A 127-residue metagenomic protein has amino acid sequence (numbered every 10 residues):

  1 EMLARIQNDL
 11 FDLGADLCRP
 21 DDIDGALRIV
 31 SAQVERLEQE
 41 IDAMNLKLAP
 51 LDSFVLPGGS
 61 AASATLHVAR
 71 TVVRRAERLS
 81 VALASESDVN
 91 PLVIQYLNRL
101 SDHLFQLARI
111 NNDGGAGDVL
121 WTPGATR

Functional and structural regions predicted by a protein language model:
E1-R127: Phosphate/pyrophosphate-binding loop motifs in nucleotide- or prenyl diphosphate-using proteins
